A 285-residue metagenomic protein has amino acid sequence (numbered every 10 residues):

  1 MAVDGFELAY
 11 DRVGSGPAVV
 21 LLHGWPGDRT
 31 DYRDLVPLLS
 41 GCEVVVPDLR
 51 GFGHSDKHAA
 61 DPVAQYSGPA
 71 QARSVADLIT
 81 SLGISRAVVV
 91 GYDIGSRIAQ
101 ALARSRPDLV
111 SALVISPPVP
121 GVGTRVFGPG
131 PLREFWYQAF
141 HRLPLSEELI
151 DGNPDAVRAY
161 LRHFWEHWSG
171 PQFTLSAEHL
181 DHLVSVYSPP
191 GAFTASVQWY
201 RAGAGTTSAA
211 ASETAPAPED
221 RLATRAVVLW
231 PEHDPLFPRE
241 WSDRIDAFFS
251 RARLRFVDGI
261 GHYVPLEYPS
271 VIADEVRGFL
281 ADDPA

Functional and structural regions predicted by a protein language model:
F6-L8, A18, T30, V45 (+5 more regions): Flexible "cap/lid" subdomain of the alpha/beta-hydrolase fold that forms the substrate-access gate
G16, G24-G27: Active-site glycine-rich loops that stabilize anionic/oxyanionic intermediates across multiple enzyme folds
L21-G24, V46: Structural cue for short, hydrophobic secondary-structure segments
G24, D93, L266-E267: Conserved acidic functional residues
P26, R50-G53, P120, G261-V264: Alpha/beta-hydrolase active-site loop signature
T30-V44: Short amphipathic alpha-helix adjacent to the substrate-entry channel of hydrolases
R251-A285: Catalytic active-site module of serine/aspartate enzymes centered on a nucleophile-bearing elbow/loop
